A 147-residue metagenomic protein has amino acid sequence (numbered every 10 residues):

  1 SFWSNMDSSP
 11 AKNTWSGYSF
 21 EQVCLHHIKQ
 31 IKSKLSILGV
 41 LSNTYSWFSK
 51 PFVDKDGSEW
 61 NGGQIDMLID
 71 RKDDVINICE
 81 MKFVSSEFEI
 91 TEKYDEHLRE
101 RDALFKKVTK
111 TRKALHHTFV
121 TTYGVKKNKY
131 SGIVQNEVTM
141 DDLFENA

Functional and structural regions predicted by a protein language model:
S1-A147: A cross-kingdom feature that marks ATP-driven nucleic-acid transaction machinery
